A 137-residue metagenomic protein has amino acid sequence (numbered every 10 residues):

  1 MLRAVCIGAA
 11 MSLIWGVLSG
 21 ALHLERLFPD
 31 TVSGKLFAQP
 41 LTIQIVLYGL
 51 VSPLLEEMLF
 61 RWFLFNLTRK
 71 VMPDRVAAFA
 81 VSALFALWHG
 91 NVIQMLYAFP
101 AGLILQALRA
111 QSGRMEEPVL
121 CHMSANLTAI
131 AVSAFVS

Functional and structural regions predicted by a protein language model:
M1-S52, K70: Juxtamembrane helix-loop-helix connectors linking adjacent transmembrane helices in multi-pass membrane enzymes
A9-L13, L41-S137: Transmembrane helix-loop-helix hairpins at the membrane interface of multi-pass integral membrane proteins
